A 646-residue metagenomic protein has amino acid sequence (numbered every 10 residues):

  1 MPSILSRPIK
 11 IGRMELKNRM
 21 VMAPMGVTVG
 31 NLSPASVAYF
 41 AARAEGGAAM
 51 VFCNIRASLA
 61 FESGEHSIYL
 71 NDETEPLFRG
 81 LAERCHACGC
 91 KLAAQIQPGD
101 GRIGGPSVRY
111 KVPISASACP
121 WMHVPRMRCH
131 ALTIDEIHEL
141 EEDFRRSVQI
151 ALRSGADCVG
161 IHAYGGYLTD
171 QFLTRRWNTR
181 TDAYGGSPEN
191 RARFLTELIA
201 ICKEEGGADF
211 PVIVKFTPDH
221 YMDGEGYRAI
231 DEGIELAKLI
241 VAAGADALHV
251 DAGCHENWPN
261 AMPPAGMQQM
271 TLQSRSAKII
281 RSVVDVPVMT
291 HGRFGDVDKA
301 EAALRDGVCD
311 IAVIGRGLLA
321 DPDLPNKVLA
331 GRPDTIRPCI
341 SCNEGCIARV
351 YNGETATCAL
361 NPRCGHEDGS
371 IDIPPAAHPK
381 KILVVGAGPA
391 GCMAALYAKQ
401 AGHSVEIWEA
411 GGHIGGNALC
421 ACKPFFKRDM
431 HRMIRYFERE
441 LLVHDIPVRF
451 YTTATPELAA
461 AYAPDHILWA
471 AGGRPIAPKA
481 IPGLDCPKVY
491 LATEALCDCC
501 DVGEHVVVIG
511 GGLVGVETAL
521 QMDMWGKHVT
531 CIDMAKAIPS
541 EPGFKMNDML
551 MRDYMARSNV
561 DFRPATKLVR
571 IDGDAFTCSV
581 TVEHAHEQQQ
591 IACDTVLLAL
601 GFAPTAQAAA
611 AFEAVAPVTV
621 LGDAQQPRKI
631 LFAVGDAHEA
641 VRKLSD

Functional and structural regions predicted by a protein language model:
M1-V385, P389, M393-Q400, H413 (+2 more regions): Flavin-dependent oxidoreductase catalytic cores
I199, D368-A377, Q400, S404 (+4 more regions): Flanking helices and flexible, charged tails adjoining ferredoxin-like Fe-S electron-transfer domains in multi-subunit
N260-G266, D310, L419-F426, A535-P539 (+1 more regions): Short beta-alpha connecting loops at secondary-structure transitions that line or flank enzyme active sites
M289, P447-Y451, Y490, D561-R563 (+1 more regions): General small-molecule cofactor/ligand-binding pocket signal
V350, A418, P478-P482: Conserved catalytic-core motifs of eukaryotic protein kinase domains, centered on the activation segment
A376-A410, F450-A463, A471-A480, D485 (+3 more regions): Rossmann-like dinucleotide/flavin-binding elements
I407-V443, Q521-L568: Rossmann-like dinucleotide-binding cores of NAD(P)H-dependent redox enzymes
